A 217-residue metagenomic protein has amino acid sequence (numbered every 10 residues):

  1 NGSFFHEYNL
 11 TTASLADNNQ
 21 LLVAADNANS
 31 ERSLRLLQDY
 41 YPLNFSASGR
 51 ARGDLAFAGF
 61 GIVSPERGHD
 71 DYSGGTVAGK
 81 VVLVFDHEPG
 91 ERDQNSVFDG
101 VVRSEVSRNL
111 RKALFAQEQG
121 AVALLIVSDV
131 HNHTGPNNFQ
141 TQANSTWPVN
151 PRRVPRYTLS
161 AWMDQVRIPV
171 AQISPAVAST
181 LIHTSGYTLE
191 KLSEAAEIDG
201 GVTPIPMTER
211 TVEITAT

Functional and structural regions predicted by a protein language model:
N1-D39, L43, A113, I126-A143 (+5 more regions): Protein/peptide-recognition domains central to ubiquitin and immune signaling
N1-N95, E209-T217: Noncatalytic luminal/extracellular "stalk/propeptide" segments of secretory-pathway proteins
R50, R103-R111, I168, Q172 (+1 more regions): Soluble non-cytosolic domains of exported or imported proteins
A56-A143: A conserved hydrophobic secondary-structure block that centers on an alpha-helix together with its immediately flanking
V63-E66, S174, A178-T180: A short acidic, often aromatic-flanked loop/helix-cap motif at beta-alpha or helix-coil junctions that lines enzyme
V97, L159-R167, I214: Flexible glycine/proline-enriched surface loops and loop-helix/loop-strand junctions
P148-S160: Acidic, His- and aromatic-enriched active-site or binding-groove loops in soluble protein domains that engage sugars
A195-T217: Substrate-access "cap/lid" subdomains that shape and gate the entrance to catalytic or ligand-binding pockets
